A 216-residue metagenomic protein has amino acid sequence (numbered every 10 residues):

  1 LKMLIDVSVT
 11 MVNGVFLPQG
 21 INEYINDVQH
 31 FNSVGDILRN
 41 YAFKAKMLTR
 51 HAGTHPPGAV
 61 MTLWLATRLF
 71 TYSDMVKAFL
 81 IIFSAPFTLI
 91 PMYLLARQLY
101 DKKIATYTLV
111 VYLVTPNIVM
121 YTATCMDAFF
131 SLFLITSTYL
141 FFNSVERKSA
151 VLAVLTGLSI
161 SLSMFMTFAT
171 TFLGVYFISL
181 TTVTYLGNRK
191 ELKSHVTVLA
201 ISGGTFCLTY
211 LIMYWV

Functional and structural regions predicted by a protein language model:
L1-T54, Y210-V216: Aromatic-rich transmembrane-lumenal/periplasmic boundary elements in polytopic membrane proteins
K46-T71, S163: Short hydrophobic/aromatic helix or loop-helix immediately within or flanking a transmembrane segment in polytopic
M75-L99, T136: Transmembrane-helix motifs of polytopic, lipid-linked glycan transferases
T108-L113, I160: Short helix- or helix-capping micro-motifs that position conserved polar/aromatic residues at function-defining sites
N117, T122-F130: Short acidic/glycine- and proline-prone juxtamembrane loop motifs at membrane-interface regions of multi-pass membrane
M120, L152-S179, L208: Membrane-interface alpha helices of multi-pass inner-membrane proteins
S137-L152: Membrane-interface transmembrane helices that cradle and orient dolichyl/undecaprenyl
S179-V183, G187-V216: Membrane-lumen/periplasm interface segments of specific transmembrane helices in polyprenyl phosphate-linked
